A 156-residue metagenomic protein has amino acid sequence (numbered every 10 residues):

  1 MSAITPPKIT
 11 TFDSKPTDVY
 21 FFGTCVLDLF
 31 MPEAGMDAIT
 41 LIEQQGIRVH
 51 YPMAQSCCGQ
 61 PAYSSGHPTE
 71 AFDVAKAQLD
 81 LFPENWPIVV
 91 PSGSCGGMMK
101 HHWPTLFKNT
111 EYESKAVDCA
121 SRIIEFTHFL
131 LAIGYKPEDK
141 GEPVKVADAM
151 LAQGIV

Functional and structural regions predicted by a protein language model:
M1-V156: Iron-sulfur cluster-binding electron-transfer modules in prokaryotic oxidoreductases
